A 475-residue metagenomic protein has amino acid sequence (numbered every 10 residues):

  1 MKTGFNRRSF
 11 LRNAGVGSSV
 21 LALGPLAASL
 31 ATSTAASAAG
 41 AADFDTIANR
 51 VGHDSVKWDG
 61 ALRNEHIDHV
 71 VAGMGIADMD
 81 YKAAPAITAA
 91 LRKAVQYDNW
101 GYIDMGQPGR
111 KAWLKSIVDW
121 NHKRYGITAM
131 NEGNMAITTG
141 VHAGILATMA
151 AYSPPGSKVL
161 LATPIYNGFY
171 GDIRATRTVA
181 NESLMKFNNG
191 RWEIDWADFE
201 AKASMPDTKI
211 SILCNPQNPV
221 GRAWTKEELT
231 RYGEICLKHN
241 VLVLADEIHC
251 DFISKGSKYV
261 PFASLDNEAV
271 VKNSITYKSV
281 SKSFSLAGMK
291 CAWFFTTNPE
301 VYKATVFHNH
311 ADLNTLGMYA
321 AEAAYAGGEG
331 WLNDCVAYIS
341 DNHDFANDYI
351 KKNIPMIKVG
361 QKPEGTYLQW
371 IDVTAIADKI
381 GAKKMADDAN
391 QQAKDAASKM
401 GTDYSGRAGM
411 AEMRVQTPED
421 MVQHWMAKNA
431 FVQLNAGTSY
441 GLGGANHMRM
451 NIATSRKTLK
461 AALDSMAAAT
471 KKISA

Functional and structural regions predicted by a protein language model:
M1-L21: N-terminal secretory signal peptides and thylakoid transit peptides that target proteins across membranes
A39-G140, A326, I473: N-terminal small-domain helix-loop-helix segment of the aminotransferase-like
M149-I173: Conserved PLP-anchoring active-site segment centered on the Schiff-base-forming lysine
T176, K238-H239, A430: Helix C-cap/helix->beta junction micro-motif
F187-S257: Active-site phosphate-binding strand-loop segment of PLP-dependent enzymes
N273-K352, M356-E364: PLP-dependent aminotransferase class I/II
I339-N347, V359-I376, A386, A393 (+3 more regions): Conserved glycine-rich beta-strand-loop-beta hairpin in the small C-terminal domain of fold type I
M385-A475: PLP-dependent enzyme catalytic core of the Aspartate aminotransferase-like
